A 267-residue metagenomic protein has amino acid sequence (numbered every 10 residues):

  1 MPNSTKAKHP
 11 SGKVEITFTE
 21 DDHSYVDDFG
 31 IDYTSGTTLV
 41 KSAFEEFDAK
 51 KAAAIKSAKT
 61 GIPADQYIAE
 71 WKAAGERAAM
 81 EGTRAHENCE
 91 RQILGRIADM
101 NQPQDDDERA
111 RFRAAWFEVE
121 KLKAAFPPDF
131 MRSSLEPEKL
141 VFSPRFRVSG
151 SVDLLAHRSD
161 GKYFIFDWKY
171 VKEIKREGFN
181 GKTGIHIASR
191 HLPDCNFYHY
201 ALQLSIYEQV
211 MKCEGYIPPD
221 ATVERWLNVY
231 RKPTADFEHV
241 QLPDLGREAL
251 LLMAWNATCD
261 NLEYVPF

Functional and structural regions predicted by a protein language model:
M1-K123, P127-R145: Nuclease catalytic cores
A74, Q104-E108, I185-F197: Short histidine-centered catalytic/ligand-binding loop motif
H86, V152-I187, Y207: Conserved catalytic cores of phosphodiester-cleaving nucleases, focusing on short active-site segments
E136, F164-D167, E224-N228: A structural signal for short, well-ordered beta-strand segments and their strand-loop junctions that often border
F142, H157, N228-Y230: A generic structural motif
F142, Y170-E173, K232-P233: Short, solvent-exposed loop/turn segments at secondary-structure junctions
P193-F267: Metal-dependent nuclease catalytic regions and adjoining charged, substrate-binding loops involved in nucleic-acid end
